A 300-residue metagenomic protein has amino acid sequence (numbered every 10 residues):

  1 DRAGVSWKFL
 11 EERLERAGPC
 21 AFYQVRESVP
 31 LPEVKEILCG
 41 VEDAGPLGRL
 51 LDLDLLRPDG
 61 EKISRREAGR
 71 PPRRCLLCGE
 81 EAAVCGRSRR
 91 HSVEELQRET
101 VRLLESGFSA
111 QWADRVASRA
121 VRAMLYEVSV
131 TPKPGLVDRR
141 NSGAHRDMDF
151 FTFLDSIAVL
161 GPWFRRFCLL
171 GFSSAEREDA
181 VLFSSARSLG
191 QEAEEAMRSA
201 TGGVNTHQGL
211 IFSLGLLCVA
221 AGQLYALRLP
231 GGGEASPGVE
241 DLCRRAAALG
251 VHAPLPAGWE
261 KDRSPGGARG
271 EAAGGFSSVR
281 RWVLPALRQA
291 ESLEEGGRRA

Functional and structural regions predicted by a protein language model:
D1-G40: Long, charged N-terminal interaction/targeting segments
D1-V5, E33-E36, E42-S109: Long, contiguous binding/interaction regions
F9-C20, L53-G60, Q208-F212: Short, glycine/charge-rich beta-strand/loop segments that flank catalytic centers and engage negatively charged groups
E27-V29, E81-V84, Q223-L224: A generic structural motif
D52-L55, I63, E67-R70, R198-G231 (+2 more regions): Catalytic cofactor-binding cores of redox enzymes
P72-C75, G79-A82, Q97, V101 (+4 more regions): Hydrophobic, well-ordered secondary-structure segments
R102-D179, F183, A221-A300: Phosphate-rich cofactor/ligand-interacting catalytic cores and adjacent structured alpha/beta frameworks
R165-Q223: Long, hydrophobic/aromatic-enriched structural stretches that serve as scaffold segments
